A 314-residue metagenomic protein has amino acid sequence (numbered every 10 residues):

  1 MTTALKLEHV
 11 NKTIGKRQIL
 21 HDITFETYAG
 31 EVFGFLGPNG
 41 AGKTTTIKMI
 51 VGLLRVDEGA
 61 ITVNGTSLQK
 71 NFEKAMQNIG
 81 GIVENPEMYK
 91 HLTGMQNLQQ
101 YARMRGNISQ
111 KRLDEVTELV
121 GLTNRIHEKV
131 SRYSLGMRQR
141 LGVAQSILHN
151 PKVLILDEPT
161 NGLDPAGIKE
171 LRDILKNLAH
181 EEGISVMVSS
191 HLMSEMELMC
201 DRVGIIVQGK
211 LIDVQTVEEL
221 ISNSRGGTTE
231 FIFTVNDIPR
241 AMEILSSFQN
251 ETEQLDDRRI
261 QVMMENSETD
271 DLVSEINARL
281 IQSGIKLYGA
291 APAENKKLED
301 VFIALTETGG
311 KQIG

Functional and structural regions predicted by a protein language model:
M1-T3, G227: Extreme N-terminus of proteins, especially the signal/transit-peptide cleavage junction and the first residues
T3-L7, K12-V188, M193-V207, L211-D213: ABC transporter nucleotide-binding domains
T66-Q69, E73, N107, L211 (+3 more regions): Short, surface-exposed acidic/glycine-rich loop or hinge patches that mediate macromolecular interfaces
G80, G106, G142, S222-G226 (+2 more regions): A generic structural signal for secondary-structure junctions that act as hinges or helix/strand caps at the edges
T93, T216, E294-K297: Short loop/turn segments at beta->alpha junctions
T117, R132, I260, N295-K296: Positions that flank functional sites
D173-E265: ABC transporter nucleotide-binding domain
S267-G314: C-terminal coupling/interaction segments
